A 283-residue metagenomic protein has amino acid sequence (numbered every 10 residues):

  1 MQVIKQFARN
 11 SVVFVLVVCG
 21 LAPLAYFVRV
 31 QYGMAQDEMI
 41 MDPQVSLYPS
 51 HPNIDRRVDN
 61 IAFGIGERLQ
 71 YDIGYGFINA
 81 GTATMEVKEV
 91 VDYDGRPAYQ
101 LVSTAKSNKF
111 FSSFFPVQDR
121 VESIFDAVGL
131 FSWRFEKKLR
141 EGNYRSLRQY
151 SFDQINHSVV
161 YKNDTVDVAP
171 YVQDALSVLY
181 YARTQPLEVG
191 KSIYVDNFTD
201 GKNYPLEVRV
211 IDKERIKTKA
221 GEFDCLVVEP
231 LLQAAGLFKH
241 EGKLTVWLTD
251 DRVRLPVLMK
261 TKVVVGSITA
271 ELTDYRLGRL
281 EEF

Functional and structural regions predicted by a protein language model:
Q2-V15: N-terminal Sec-pathway targeting helices
F14-A25: Bacterial N-terminal signal peptides
P23-G33: Membrane-interface motif at the C-terminal end of an N-terminal transmembrane signal
Y32-G33, D37-F152, L187-F283: Acidic, serine/threonine-rich low-complexity disordered tracts
G142-T184: Hydrophobic, well-structured mid-protein blocks that either form specific transmembrane helices
